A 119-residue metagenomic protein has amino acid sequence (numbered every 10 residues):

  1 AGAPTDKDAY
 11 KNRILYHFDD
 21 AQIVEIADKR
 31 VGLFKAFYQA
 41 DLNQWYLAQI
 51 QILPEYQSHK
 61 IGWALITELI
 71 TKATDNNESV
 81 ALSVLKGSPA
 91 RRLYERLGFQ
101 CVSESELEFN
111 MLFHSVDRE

Functional and structural regions predicted by a protein language model:
A1-R13, D19: Conserved GNAT-fold acetyl-CoA-binding loop/helix
I23, K29-Y38, Q44-Y46, Q51: Conserved beta-strand in the GNAT
Y38-A48, Q57, N76, L107: A conserved beta-turn-beta hairpin within the catalytic core of GNAT-like acetyltransferases that forms part
I52, S58-T71, R92-R96: Conserved acetyl-CoA-binding loop-helix of GNAT-fold acetyltransferases
W63-A64, K86-N110: Conserved active-site alpha-helix within GNAT-family acetyltransferase domains
A73-L85: Conserved GNAT acetyl-CoA-binding A-motif
L107-E119: Terminal substrate-recognition subdomain of acyl/acetyltransferases
